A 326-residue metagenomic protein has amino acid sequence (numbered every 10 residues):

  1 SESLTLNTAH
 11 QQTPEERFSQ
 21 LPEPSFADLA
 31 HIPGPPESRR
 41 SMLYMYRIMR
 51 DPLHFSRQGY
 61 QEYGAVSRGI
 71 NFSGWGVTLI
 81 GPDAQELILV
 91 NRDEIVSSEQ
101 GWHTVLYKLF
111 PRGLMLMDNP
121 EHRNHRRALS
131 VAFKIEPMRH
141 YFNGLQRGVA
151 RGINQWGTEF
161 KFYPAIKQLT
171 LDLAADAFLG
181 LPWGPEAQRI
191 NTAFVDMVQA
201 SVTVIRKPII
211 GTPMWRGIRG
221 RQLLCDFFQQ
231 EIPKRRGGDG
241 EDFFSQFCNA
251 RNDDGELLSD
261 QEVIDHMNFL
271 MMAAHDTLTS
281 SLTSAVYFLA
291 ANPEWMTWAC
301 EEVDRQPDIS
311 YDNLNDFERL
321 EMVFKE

Functional and structural regions predicted by a protein language model:
S1-Q61, S67, S73-W75, P82-L87 (+5 more regions): Cytochrome P450 catalytic-domain helical core, especially the substrate-recognition surface and oxygen-activation
L21, D254-M271: Short, hydrophobic/aliphatic alpha-helical segments
T170, A174, F178, L282-L289 (+1 more regions): Buried hydrophobic packing segments
G240-Q246, C300-E318: Cytochrome P450 fold signature focused on the C-terminal beta-domain
T277-E302: Cytochrome P450 catalytic-core helices
E318-E326: Short, intrinsically disordered, charge-balanced linker/junction segments flanking boundaries in proteins
